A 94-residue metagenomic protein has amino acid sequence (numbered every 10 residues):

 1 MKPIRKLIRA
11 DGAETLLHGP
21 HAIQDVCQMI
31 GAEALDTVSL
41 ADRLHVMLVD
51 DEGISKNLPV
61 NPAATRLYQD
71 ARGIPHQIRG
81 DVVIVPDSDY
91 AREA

Functional and structural regions predicted by a protein language model:
M1-A94: Detector for the mature cores of small, proteolytically processed and post-translationally modified peptide effectors
